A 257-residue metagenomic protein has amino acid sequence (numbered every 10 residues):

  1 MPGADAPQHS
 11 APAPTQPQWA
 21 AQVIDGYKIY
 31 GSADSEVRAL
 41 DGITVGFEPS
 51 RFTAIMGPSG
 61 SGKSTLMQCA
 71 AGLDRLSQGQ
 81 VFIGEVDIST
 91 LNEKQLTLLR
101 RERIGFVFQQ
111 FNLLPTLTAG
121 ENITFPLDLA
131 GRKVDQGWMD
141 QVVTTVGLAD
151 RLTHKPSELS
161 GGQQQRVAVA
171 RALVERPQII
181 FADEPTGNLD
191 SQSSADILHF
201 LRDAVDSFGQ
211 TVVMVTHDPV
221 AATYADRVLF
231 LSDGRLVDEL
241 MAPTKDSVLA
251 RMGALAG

Functional and structural regions predicted by a protein language model:
M1-T15: Pre-NBD coupling/linker segments of ABC/ABC-like ATPases
P2, T223-D226, L255: Compact Cys/His-rich metal-coordination microdomains
Q18-A225, F230-L231, L236: ABC family nucleotide-binding domain
R235-G257: Conserved beta-strand-loop-alpha-helix hinge in the C-terminal portion of ABC ATPase nucleotide-binding domains
